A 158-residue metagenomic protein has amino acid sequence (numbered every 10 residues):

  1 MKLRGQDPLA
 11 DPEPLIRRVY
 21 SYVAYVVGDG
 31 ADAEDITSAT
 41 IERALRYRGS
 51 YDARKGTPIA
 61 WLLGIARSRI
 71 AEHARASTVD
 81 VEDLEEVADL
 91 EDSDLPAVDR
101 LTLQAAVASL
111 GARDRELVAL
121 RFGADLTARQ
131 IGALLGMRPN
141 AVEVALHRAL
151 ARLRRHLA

Functional and structural regions predicted by a protein language model:
M1-S21, E34, R115: A short, charge-rich alpha-helical start-of-domain segment used by transcription regulators
K2-G5, A39-K55, A76-S77: Sigma70-family region 2
D11-G30, R46-Y47, L63, V107: Amphipathic, Lys/Arg- and hydrophobic-enriched alpha-helical face
D35-E42, R46, G56-S68: Structural recognition of an alpha-helix C-terminal capping motif at a helix-to-coil junction
R46-S50, L63-D83, P96: Arg/Lys-rich amphipathic alpha helix in sigma70-family domain 2
R67, A71, D114, R129-A158: DNA-recognition helix of helix-turn-helix
S77-T78, D83-A108: Acidic, proline/glycine-rich intrinsically disordered inter-domain spacer in sigma factors
L117-R121: A short pre-motif secondary-structure segment
